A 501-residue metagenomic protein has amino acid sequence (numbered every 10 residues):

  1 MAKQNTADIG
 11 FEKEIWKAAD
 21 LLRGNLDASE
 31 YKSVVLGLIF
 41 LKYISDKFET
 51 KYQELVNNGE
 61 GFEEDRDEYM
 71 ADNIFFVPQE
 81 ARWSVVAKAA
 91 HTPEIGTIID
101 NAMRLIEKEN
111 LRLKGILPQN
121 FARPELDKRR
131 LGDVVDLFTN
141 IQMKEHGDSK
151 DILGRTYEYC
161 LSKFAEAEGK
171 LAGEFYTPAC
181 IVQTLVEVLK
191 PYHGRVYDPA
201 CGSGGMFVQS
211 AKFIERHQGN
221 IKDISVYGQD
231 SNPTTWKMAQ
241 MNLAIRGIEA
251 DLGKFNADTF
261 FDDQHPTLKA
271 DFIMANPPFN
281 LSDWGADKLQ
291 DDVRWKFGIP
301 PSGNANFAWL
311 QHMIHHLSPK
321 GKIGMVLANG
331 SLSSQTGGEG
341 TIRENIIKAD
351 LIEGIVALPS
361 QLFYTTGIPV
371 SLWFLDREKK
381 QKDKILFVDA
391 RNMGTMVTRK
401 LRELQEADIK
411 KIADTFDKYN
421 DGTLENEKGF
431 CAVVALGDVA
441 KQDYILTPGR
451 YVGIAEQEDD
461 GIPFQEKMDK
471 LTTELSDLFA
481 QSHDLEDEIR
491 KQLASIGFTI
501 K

Functional and structural regions predicted by a protein language model:
M1-Y192, D251-Q264, A357-S360, K382-T398 (+1 more regions): Non-catalytic, mostly N-terminal accessory regions of nucleic-acid modification and defense proteins
E14, L21, E30-Y43, W236 (+1 more regions): Conserved Class I SAM-dependent methyltransferase catalytic core
N25, W284-N304, G330-E339, P359-T365 (+3 more regions): Short, contiguous acidic/charged loop-to-helix segments that flank catalytic cores in large enzymes
L41, P233-T234, F261, P278-L281 (+4 more regions): Conserved nucleotide-binding/hydrolysis micro-motifs of P-loop NTPases
P124, H146, A200, G228-N232 (+9 more regions): Hydrophobic alpha-helical scaffolding
L171-A275, N280-K296, A308, L327-G330 (+1 more regions): Conserved S-adenosyl-L-methionine
K269-A270, D292-R294, N304-N306, K320-A328 (+8 more regions): Active-site lining segments that contact anionic ligands and/or coordinate catalytic metals
L351-I352, Y364-D414: C-terminal, active-site-flanking charged/polar segments
